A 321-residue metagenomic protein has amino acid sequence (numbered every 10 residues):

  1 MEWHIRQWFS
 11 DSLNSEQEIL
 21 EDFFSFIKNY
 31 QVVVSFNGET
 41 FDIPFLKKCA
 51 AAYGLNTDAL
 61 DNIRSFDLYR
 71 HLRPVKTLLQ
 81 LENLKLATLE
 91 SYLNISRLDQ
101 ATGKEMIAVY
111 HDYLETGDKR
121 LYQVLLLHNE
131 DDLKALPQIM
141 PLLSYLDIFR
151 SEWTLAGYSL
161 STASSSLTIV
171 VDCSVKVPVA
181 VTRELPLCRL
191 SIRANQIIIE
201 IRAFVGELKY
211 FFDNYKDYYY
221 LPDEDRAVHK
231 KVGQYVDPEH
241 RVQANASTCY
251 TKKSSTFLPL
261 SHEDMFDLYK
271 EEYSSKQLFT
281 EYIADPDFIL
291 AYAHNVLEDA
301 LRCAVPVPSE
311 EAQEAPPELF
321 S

Functional and structural regions predicted by a protein language model:
M1-S321: DEDD superfamily 3′-5′ metal-dependent exonuclease/proofreading module
